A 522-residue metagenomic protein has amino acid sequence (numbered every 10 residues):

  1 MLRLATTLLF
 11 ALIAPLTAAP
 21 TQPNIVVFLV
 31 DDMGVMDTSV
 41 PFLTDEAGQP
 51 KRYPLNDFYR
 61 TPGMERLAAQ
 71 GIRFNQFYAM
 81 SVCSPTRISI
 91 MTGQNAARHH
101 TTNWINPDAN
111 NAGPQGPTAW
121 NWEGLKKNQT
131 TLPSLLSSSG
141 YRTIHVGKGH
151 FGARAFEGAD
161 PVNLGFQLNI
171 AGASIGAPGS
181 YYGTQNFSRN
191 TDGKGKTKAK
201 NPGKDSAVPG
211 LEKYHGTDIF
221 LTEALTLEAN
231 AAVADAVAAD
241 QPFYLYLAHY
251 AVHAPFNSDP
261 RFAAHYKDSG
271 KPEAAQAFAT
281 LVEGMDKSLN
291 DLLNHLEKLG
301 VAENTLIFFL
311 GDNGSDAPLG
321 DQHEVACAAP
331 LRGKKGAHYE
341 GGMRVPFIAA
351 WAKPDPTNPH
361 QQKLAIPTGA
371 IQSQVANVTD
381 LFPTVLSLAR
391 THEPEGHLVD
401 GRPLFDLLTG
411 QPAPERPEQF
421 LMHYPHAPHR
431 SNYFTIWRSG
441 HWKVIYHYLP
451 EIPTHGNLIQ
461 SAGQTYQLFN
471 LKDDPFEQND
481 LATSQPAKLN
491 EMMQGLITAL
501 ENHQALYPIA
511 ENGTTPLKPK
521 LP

Functional and structural regions predicted by a protein language model:
A19-I72, G149, N479-A487: Active-site-proximal N-terminal segment of extracellular/periplasmic enzymes that hydrolyze or transfer
P20-P23, V30, V35, R73 (+5 more regions): Long, internal low-complexity/basic segments
P41-T44, A229-F278, D316-V325: Active-site His/acidic residue clusters
T44-R87, G93-Q94, R142-I144, L164-A173 (+2 more regions): Short, structured active-site-proximal loop/turn typified by the sulfatase FGly-forming signature C/S-X-P-X-R
P54-T61, Y78-V82, A119-T130, H215-E223 (+6 more regions): A short beta-strand-to-alpha-helix junction
T102-Y141, G149-Q241, H249-S258, A279 (+2 more regions): Formylglycine-dependent
F156-G165, P255-R261, N294-A365: Histidine-centered active-site microenvironments of extracellular/periplasmic hydrolases and transferases
L168, A173-P178, S315-H338, D355-A370 (+4 more regions): C-terminal cap/loop subdomain of S1 sulfatases and analogous C-terminal strand-loop tails that border
